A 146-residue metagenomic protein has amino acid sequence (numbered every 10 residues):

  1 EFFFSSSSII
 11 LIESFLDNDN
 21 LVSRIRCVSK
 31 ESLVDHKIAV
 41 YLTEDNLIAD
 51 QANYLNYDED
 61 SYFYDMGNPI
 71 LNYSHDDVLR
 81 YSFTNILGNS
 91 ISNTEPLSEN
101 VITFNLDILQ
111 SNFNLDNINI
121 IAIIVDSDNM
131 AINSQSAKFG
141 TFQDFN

Functional and structural regions predicted by a protein language model:
E1-N146: Short, conserved sequence motifs used for protein processing/export or organelle targeting and for catalysis
